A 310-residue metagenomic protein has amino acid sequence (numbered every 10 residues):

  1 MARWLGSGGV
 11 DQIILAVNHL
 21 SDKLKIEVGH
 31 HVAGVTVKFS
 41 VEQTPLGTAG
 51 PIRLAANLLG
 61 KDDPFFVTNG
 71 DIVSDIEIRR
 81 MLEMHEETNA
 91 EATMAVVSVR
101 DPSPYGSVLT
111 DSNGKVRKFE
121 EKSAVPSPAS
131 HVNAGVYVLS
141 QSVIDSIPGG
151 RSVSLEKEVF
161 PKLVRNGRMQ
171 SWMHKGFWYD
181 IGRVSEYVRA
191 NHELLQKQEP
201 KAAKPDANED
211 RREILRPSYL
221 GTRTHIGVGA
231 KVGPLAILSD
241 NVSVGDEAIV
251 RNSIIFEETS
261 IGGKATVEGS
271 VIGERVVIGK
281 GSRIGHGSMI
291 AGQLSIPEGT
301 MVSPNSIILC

Functional and structural regions predicted by a protein language model:
M1-N69, I78-R80, G287, A291 (+1 more regions): Conserved N-terminal catalytic core of the sugar/cofactor nucleotidyltransferase
A16, S40-E42, A95-V96, F119 (+1 more regions): Generic beta-sheet signal
G47-A49, Y105-E121: Acidic/His-rich active-site region of diverse nucleotide-sugar glycosyltransferases
P64-F66, V73, R79-E86, R100-P102 (+1 more regions): Catalytic-core segments of class I nucleotidyltransferases/pyrophosphorylases that form NMP-activated intermediates
N69, S112-N113, R223, G229 (+4 more regions): Residue-level recognition of short loop/turn positions
T88-S98: A short, conserved acidic/glycine-rich loop-to-beta-strand motif that forms the donor nucleotide-sugar/metal
R151, V164-N252: Extended, small-residue-rich solenoid/repeat segments and analogous flexible loops that form exposed scaffolds
D246-C310: Glycine-rich hexapeptide-repeat left-handed beta-helix
